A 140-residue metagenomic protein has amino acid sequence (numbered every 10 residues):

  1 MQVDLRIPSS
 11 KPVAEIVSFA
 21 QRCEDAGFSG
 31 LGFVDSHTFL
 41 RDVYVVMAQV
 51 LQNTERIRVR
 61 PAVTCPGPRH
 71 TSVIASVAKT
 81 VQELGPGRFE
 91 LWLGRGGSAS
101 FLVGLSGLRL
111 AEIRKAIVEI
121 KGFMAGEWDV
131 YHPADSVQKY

Functional and structural regions predicted by a protein language model:
M1-R58: N-terminal beta1-alpha1-beta2 module of alpha/beta enzyme domains
D4, R60, E90-W92: Structural detector of well-ordered beta-strand residues that form the stable sheet scaffold of enzyme domains
R6-S10, S36, T64-P66, G94-S98: Active-site beta-loop-alpha junctions enriched in small/polar residues
K11, P68-S72, L108: Residue-level signal for the nucleotide or nucleotide-sugar donor/cofactor binding architecture
F39-V43, G67, I74: Generic structural signal for well-ordered secondary structure
L40-R41, R69, S98-F101: Generic structural signal for helix capping and beta-alpha/helix-loop junctions
Y44-T64, P68, A116-F123: Alpha-helix-loop-beta-strand connector modules within alpha/beta enzyme cores
V73-Y140: Internal, glycine-rich beta/alpha segment that forms the wall or movable "lid" of small-molecule/cofactor binding
